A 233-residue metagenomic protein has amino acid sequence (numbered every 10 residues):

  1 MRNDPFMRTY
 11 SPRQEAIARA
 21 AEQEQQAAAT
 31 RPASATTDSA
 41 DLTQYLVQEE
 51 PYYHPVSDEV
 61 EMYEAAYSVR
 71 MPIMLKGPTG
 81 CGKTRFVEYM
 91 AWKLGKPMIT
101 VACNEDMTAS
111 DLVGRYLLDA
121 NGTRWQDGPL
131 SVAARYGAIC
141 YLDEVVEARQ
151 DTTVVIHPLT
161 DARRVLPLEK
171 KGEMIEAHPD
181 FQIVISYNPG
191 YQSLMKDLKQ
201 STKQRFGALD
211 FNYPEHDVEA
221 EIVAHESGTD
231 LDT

Functional and structural regions predicted by a protein language model:
R2-D232: AAA+ P-loop NTPase catalytic core and its hallmark functional loops
